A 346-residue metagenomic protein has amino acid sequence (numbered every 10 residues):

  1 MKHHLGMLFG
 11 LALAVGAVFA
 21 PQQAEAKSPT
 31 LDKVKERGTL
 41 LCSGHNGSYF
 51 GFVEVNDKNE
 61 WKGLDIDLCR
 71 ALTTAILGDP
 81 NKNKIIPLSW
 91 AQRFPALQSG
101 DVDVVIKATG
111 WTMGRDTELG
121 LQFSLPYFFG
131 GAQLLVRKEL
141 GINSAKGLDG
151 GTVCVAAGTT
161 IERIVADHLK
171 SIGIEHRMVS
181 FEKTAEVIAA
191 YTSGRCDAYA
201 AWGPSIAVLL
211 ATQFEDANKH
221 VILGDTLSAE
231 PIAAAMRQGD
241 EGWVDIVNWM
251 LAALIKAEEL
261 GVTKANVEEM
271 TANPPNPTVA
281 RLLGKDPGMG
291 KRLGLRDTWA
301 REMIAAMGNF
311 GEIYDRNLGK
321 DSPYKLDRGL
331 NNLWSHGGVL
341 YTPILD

Functional and structural regions predicted by a protein language model:
M1-F9: Bacterial N-terminal signal peptides that target proteins for export
L8-A20: Bacterial N-terminal signal peptides
A26-K107, L293-W299, A306, F310 (+2 more regions): Extracytoplasmic small-molecule ligand-binding "clamshell" domains of the periplasmic binding protein/Venus flytrap
K27-S28, N83-P95, L140, M178-S193: Short helix-initiation/N-cap motifs at beta->coil->alpha
T39-G51, W61-I76, G110, G130-E186 (+1 more regions): Bilobed "Venus flytrap"/periplasmic-binding protein-like clamshell domains and structurally analogous long
I66-I76, E139-I142, K146, G151-T152 (+4 more regions): Extended ligand-binding regions for polar small-molecule ligands
R70, T74, G78, K82-G147 (+3 more regions): Acidic, polar ligand-binding/catalytic clefts
K285-D346: C-terminal functional modules
